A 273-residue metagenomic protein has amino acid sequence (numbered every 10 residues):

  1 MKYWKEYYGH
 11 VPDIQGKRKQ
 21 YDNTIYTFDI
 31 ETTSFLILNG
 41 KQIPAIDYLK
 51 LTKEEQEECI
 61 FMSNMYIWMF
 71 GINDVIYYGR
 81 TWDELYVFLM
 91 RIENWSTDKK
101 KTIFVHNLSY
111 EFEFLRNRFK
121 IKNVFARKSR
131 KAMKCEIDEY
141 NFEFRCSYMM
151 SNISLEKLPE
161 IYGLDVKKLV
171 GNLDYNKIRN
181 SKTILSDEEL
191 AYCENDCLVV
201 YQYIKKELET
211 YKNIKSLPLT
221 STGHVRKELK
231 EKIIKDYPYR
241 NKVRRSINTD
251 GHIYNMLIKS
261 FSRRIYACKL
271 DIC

Functional and structural regions predicted by a protein language model:
M1-Y26, I30, G251: N-terminal accessory regions of nucleic-acid-interacting proteins
K2-K5, P12, L36, R179-C273: Common nucleic-acid-contacting/processivity interface regions adjacent to the catalytic cores of nucleic-acid enzymes
R18-T24, N94-T97, I272-C273: N-terminal-proximal low-complexity accessory segments that begin disordered and transition into the first
Y26-D29, F144, C273: Short hydrophobic beta-strand that contains or immediately precedes a catalytic carboxylate
I30-L38: Short acidic, Gly/Ser-rich segments with clustered Asp/Glu that frequently serve as metal-coordination loops in enzyme
L38-N73: A short alpha/beta connector and helix-capping loop motif
L38-Q42, R116-R118, K157, I204-K205: Short coil/turn segments at secondary-structure boundaries
N73-S181, L185, A191-N195, V199: Conserved DEDDh/DEDDy metal-dependent 3′-5′ exonuclease domain
